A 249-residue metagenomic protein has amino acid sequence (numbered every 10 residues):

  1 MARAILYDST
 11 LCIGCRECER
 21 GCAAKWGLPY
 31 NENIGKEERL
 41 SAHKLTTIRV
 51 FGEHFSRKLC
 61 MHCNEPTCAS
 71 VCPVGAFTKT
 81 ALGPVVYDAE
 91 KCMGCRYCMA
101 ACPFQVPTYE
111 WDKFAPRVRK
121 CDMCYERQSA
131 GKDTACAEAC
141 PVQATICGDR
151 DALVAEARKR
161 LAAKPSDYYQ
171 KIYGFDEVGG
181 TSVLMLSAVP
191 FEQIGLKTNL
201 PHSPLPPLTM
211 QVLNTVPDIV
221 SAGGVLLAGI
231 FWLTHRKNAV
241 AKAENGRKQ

Functional and structural regions predicted by a protein language model:
M1-Q249: Non-ligating segments of multi-cofactor redox enzymes
